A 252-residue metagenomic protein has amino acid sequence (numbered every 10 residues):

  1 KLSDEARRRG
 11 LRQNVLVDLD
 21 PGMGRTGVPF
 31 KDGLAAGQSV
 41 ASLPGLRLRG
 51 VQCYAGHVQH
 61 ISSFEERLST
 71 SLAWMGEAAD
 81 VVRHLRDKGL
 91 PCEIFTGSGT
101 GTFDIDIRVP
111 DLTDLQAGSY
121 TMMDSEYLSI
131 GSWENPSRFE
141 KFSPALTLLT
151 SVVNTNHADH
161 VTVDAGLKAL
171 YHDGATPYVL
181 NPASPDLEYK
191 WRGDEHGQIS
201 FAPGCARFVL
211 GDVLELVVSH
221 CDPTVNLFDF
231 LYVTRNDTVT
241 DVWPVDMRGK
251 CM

Functional and structural regions predicted by a protein language model:
K1-L2, R8-R9: Active-site beta->alpha loop and helix N-cap motifs at the rims of alpha/beta catalytic domains
S3-D4, T26-F30, S63-F64, D164-A165 (+1 more regions): A short secondary-structure junction signal
R12-N14, D20-P136: Active-site loop/helix belt of alpha/beta enzymes
G33, R67, S71-A78, K141 (+4 more regions): Generic structural signal for well-ordered, non-membrane alpha-helical segments in soluble metabolic enzymes
S69, T102-S184: Active-site loop ensemble at the mouth of alpha/beta enzyme cores that anchors a bound cofactor
T155-M252: C-terminal accessory subdomain/extension
